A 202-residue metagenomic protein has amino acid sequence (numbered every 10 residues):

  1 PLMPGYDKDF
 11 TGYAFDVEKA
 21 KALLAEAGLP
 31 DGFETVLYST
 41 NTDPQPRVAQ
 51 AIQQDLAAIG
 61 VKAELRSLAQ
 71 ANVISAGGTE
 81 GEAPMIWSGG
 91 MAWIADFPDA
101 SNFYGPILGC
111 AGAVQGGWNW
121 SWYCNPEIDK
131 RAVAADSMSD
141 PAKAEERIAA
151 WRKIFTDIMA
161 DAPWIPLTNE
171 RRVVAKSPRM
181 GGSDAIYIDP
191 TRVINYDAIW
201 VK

Functional and structural regions predicted by a protein language model:
P1-P4, K8, N41-Q54, A76-K202: Detector for C-terminal structural segments
D9-F15: DNA breakage-rejoining catalytic core of tyrosine-based enzymes
V17-V36: Immediate post-signal peptide segment of exported/extracytoplasmic ligand-binding proteins
L23-A27, I52-D55, I59, D157: Generic, well-ordered alpha-helical scaffold segments in large soluble proteins
G32-N41, A63-E64, W87-S88: Short, well-ordered beta-strand elements
L37-D43, L68-V73: Conserved short loop/turn motifs at secondary-structure junctions
A57-V73: Short, well-structured beta-strand/strand-turn elements
